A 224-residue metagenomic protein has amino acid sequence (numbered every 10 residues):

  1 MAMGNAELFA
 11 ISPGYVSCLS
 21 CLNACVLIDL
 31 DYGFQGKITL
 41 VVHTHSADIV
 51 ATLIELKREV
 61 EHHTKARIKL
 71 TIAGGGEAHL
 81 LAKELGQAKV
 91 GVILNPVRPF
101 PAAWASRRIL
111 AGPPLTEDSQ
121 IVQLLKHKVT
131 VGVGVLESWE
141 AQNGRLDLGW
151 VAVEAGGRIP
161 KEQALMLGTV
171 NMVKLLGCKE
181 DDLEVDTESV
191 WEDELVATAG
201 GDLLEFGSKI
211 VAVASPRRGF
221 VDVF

Functional and structural regions predicted by a protein language model:
A2-T116, G132, R158, L175-L176 (+2 more regions): Active-site core of metal-dependent hydrolases
N95-R98, A102-S208, V223-F224: His/Asp/Glu-enriched, well-ordered alpha-helical/loop segment that forms or immediately abuts the divalent-metal
